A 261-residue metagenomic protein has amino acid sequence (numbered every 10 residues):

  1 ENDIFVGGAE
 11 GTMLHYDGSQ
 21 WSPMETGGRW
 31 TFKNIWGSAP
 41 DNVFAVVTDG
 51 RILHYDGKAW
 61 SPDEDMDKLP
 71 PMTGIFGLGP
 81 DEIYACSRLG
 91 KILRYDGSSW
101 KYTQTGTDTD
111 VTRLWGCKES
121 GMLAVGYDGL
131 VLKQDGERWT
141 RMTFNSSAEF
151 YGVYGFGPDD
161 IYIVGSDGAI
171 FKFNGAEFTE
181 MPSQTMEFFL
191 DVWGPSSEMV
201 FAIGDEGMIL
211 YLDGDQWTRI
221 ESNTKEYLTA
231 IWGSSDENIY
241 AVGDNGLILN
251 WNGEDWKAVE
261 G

Functional and structural regions predicted by a protein language model:
E1-G261: Residue-level hotspots at or immediately adjacent to binding/recognition sites across diverse folds
